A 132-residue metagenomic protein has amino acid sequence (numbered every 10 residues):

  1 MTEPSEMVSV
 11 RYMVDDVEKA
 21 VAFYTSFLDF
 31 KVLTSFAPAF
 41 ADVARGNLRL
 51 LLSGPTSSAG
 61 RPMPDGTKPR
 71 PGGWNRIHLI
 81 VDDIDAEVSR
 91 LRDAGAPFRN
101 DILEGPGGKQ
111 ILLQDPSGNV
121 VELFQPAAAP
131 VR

Functional and structural regions predicted by a protein language model:
M1-S9, K31-I80, V88-Q114, Q125-R132: Vicinal oxygen chelate
M13: Catalytic core of Fe(II)/2-oxoglutarate
A20-T25, L91, G118: Conserved active-site tyrosine of GNAT-family acetyltransferases
V120-L123: Short glycine-/small-residue motifs
